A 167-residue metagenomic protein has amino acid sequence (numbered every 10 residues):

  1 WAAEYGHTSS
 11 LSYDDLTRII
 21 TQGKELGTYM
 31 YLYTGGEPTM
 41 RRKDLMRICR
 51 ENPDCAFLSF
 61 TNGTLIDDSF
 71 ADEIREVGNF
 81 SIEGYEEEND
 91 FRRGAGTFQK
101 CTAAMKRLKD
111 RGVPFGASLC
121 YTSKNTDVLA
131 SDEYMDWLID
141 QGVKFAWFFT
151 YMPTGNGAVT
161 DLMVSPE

Functional and structural regions predicted by a protein language model:
W1-A2, Q22-G23, L162: Short N-terminal helix-initiation segments at or just after the protein's N-terminus
W1-D14: Canonical Radical SAM [4Fe-4S] cluster-binding loop centered on the CxxxCxxC motif and its immediate flanking residues
A2-Y5, Y85-E88, P153-N156: A short, flexible beta-alpha/helix-coil linker loop
Y13-Y33, R41-T150: Radical SAM/AdoMet-radical enzyme domain recognition
Y151-E167: A C-terminal junction/extension of Radical SAM enzymes
